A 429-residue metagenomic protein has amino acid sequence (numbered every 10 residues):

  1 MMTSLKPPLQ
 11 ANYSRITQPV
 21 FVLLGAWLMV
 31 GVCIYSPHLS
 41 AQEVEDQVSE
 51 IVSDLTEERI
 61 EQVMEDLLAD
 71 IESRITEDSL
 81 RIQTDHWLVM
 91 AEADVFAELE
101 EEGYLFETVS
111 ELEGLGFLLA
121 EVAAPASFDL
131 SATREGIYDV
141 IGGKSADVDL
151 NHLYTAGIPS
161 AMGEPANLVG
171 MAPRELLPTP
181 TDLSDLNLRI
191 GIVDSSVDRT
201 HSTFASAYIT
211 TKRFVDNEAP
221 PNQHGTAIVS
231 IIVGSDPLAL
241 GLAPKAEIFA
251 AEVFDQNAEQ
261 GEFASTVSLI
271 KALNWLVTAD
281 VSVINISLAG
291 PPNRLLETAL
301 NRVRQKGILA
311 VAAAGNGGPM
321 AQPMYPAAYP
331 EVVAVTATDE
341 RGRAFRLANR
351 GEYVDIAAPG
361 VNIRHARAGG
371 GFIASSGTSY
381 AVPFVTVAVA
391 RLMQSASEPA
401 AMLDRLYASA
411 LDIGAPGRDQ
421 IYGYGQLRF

Functional and structural regions predicted by a protein language model:
E43-G157, V283: Inhibitory N-terminal propeptides of secreted protease zymogens
V44, T179-I190, S196-I209, D216-T266 (+4 more regions): Subtilisin-like serine protease catalytic core
E65, E72-D78, L273, D280-L288 (+5 more regions): C-terminal subdomain of the subtilisin-like protease fold in secreted/lumenal serine endopeptidases
G114-L119, F128, E135-R189, S195-T203 (+2 more regions): Protease zymogen maturation seam
S230, Q260-V283: Substrate-binding/charge-relay-adjacent region of secreted/lumenal peptidase catalytic domains
I232, A251-V253, G360-L427: Hydrolase catalytic cores
V281-A368, S376, A381, R405-A410: Catalytic-core segments of hydrolase enzymes
